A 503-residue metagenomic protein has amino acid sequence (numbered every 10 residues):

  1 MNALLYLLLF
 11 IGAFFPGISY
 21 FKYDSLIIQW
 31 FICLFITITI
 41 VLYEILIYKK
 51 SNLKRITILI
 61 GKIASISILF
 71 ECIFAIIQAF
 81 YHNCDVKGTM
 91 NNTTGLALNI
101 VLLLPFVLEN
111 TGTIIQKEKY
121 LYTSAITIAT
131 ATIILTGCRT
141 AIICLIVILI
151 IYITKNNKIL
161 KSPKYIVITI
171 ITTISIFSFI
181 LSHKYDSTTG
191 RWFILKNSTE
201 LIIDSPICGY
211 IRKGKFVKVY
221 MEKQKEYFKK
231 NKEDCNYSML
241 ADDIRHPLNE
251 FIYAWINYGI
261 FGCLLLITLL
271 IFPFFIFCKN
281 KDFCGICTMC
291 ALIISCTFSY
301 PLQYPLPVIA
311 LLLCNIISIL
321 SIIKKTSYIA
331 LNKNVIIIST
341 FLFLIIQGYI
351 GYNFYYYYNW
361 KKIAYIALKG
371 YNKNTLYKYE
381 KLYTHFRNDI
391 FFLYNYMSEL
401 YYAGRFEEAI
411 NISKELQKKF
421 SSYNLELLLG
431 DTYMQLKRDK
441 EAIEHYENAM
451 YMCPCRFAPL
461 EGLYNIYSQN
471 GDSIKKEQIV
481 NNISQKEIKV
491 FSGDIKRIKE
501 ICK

Functional and structural regions predicted by a protein language model:
L5-I18, Q29-L46, R55-C84, G88-I159 (+7 more regions): Alpha-helical transmembrane segments of multi-pass inner-membrane proteins
P163-I180, L331-Y355: Internal/C-terminal transmembrane anchor helices
F179-R191, F343-G370: Hydrophobic alpha-helical transmembrane segments in integral membrane proteins
Y210-N257: Interfacial juxtamembrane loops and adjacent helix segments that form the catalytic/substrate-binding surfaces
Y379-E380, S413, Y446, V480: Hydrophobic/aromatic packing residues within the alpha-helices of TPR/SEL1-like helical repeat arrays
F391-N395, N424-L428, F457-G462, S492-R497: Alpha-solenoid helical repeat scaffolds
